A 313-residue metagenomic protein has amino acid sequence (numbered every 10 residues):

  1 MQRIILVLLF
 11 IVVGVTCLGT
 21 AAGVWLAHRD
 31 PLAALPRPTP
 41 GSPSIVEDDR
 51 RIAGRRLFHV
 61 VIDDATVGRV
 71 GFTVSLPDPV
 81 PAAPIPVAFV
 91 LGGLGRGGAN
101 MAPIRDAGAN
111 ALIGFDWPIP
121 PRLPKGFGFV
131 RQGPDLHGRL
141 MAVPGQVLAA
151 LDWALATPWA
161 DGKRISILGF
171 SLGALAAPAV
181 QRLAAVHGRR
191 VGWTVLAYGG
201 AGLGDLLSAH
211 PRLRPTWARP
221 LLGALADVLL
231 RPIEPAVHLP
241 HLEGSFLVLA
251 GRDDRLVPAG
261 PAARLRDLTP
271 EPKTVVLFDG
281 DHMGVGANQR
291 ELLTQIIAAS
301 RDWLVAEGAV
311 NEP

Functional and structural regions predicted by a protein language model:
P38-P81: N-terminal cap/lid segment of alpha/beta-hydrolase-fold proteins
F72, A83-G93: Short beta-strand element of the alpha/beta-hydrolase
R96-D106, N110-G145, L206-L213: Cap/lid segment of the alpha/beta-hydrolase catalytic domain
R131-S171: Gly/Ser-rich "nucleophile elbow"/oxyanion-hole loop immediately N-terminal to the catalytic nucleophile in hydrolases
P178-V228, A287: Hydrolase active-site cap/lid region
L242, V248-A250, D254: Short beta-strand/loop motif that positions the catalytic acidic residue of the alpha/beta-hydrolase fold
R255-P261: Conserved alpha/beta-hydrolase "acid-adjacent" motif
P270-P313: C-terminal catalytic histidine-bearing segment of alpha/beta-hydrolase fold enzymes
